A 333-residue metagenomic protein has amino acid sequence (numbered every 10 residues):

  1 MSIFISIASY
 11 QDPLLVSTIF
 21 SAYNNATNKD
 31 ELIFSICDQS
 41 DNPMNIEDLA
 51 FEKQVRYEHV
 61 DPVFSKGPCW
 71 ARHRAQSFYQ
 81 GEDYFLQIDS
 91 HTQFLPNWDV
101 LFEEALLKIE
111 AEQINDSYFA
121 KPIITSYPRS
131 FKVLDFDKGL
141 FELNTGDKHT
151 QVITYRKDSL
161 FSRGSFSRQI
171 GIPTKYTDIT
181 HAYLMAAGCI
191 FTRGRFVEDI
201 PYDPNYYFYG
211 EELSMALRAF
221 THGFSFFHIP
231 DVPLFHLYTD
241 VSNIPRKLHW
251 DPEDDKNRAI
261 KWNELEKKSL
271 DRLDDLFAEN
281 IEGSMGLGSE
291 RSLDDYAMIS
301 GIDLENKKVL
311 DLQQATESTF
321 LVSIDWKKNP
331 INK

Functional and structural regions predicted by a protein language model:
S2-G301: Catalytic cores of eukaryotic secretory-pathway lumenal/extracellular enzymes that build and remodel glycoconjugates
E279-K333: Non-catalytic, C-terminal membrane-associated alpha-helical segments of glycosyltransferases
